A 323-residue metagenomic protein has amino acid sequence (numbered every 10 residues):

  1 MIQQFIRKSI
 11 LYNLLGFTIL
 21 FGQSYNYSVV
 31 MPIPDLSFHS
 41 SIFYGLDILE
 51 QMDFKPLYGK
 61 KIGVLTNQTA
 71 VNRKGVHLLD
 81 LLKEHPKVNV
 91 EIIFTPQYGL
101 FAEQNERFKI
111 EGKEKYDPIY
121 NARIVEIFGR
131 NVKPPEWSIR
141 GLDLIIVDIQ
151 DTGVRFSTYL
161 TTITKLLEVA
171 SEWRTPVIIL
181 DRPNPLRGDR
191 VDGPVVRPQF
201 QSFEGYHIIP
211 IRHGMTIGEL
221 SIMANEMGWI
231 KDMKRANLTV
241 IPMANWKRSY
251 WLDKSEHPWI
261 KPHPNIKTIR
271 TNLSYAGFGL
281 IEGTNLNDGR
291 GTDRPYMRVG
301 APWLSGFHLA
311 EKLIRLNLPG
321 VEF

Functional and structural regions predicted by a protein language model:
S9-F21: Bacterial N-terminal signal peptides
S41-V88: N-terminal phosphate-binding or glycine-rich loops at protein starts, especially the Walker A/P-loop of NTPases
N89-Q97, L180: Short internal beta-strands
A102-E106, I178-F200: Glycine-rich, charge-decorated loop segments at or immediately adjacent to ligand/cofactor-binding or catalytic sites
E106, I110-L142, V154: Glycine-rich oxoanion-binding loops at beta->alpha junctions
D151-I163: Glycine/threonine-rich flexible loop motifs
Q201-Y275: Conserved anion/nucleotide-ligand pocket segment
W246-F323: Glycine-rich, aromatic-lined ligand/substrate-binding cores of catalytic and carbohydrate-binding domains
